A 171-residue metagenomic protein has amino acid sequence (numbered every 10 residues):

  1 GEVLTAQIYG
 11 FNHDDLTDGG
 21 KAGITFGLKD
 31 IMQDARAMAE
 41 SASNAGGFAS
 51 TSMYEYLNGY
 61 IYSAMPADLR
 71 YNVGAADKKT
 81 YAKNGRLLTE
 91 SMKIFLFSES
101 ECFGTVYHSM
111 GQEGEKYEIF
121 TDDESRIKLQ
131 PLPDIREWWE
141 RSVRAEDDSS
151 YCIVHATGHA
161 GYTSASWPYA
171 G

Functional and structural regions predicted by a protein language model:
G1-G171: Collagenous Gly-X-Y triple-helix signature in extracellular proteins
